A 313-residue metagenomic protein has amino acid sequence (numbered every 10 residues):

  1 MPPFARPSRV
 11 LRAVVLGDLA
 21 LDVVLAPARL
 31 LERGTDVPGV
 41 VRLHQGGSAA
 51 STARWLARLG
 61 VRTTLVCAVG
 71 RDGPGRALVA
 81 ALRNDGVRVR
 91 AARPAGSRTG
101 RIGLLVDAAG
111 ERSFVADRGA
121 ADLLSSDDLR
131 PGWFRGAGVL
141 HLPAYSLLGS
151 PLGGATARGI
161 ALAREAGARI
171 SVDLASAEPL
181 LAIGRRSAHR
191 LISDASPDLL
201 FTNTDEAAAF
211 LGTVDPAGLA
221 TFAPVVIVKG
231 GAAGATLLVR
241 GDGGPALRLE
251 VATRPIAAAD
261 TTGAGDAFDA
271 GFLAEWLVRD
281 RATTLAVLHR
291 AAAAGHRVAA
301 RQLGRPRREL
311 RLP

Functional and structural regions predicted by a protein language model:
M1-A68, G73-A80, N84, I102 (+1 more regions): Glycine-rich phosphate/adenosyl-contacting loop at the front of the ribokinase-like
P2-V14, L162-E165, G212-P313: Conserved phosphate-binding/catalytic region of the ribokinase-like
A13-V15, I170, L200-F201, V226: Residue-level marker for buried hydrophobic side chains located in beta-strands that build the well-ordered beta-sheet
R33-T35, L43, R58-L142: Conserved N-terminal subdomain of the carbohydrate kinase-like
L56, N203, G265: Short, conserved phosphate/pyrophosphate- and ester-handling motifs at nucleotide-, phospho-/glycolipid
T63, V89, I170-S171, V226: Hydrophobic beta-strand scaffold residues
R135-G136, S196, F222: Alpha-helix C-terminal capping/helix-to-coil transition sites in glycosyltransferase folds
V139-A217, A233-A235, R240-G241: Conserved beta-alpha-beta core of the PfkB/ribokinase-like small-molecule kinase fold
